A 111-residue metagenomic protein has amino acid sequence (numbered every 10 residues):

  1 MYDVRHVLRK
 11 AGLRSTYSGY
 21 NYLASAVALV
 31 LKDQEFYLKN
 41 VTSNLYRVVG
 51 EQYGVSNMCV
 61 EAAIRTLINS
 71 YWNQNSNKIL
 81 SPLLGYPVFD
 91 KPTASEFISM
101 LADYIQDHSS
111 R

Functional and structural regions predicted by a protein language model:
M1-N44, P92-R111: Histone-fold modules and their flanking histone-like tails across chromatin and transcription assemblies
G19, V60-A63: Helical mechanochemical/support elements of P-loop NTPase systems and associated helical scaffolds
A26-V30, I64, Y71: AAA+ P-loop ATPase catalytic core
V48-G50: Short alpha-helical "recognition helix" segments of helix-turn-helix
Y53, A62-R65, W72-R111: C-terminal engagement/docking regions of AAA+ P-loop ATPases
